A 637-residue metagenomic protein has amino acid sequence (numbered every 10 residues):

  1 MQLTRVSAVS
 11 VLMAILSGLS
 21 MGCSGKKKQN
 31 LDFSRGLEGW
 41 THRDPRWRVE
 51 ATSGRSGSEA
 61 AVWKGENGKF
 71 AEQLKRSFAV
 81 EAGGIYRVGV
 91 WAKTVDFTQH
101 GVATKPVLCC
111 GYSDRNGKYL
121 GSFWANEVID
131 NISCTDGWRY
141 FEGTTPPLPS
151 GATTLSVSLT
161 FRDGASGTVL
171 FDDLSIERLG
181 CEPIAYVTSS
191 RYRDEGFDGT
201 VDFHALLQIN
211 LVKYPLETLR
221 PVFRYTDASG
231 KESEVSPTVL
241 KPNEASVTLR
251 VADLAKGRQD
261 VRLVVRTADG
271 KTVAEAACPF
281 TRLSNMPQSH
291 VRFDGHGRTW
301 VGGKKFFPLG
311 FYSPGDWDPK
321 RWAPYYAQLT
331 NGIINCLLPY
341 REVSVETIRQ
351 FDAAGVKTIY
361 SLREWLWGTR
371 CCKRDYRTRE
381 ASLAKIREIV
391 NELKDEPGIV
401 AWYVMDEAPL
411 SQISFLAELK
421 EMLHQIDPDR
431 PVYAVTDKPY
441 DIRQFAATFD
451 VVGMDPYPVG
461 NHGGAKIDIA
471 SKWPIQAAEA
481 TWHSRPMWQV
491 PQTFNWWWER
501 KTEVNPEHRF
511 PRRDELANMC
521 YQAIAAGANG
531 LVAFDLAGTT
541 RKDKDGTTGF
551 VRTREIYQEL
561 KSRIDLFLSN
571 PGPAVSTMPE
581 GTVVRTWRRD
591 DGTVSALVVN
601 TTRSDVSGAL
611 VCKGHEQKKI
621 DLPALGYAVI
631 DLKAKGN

Functional and structural regions predicted by a protein language model:
M1-V11: Bacterial N-terminal signal peptides that target proteins for export
S10-G18: Bacterial N-terminal signal peptides
C23-T248: Extracellular and organelle-lumenal recognition/adhesion modules and their flexible linkers in secreted
Y86, A245, G257-L263: A short tyrosine-centered beta-strand micro-motif
S158-T160, Q259-R266: Internal, hydrophobic beta-strand segments that form the core of beta-sheet-rich folds
F197-G199, H204-L211, L263-R266, T272-K635: Glycan-processing catalytic domains of CAZymes
V251-G257: Surface-exposed, short loops/turns at beta-strand junctions within beta-sandwich domains
